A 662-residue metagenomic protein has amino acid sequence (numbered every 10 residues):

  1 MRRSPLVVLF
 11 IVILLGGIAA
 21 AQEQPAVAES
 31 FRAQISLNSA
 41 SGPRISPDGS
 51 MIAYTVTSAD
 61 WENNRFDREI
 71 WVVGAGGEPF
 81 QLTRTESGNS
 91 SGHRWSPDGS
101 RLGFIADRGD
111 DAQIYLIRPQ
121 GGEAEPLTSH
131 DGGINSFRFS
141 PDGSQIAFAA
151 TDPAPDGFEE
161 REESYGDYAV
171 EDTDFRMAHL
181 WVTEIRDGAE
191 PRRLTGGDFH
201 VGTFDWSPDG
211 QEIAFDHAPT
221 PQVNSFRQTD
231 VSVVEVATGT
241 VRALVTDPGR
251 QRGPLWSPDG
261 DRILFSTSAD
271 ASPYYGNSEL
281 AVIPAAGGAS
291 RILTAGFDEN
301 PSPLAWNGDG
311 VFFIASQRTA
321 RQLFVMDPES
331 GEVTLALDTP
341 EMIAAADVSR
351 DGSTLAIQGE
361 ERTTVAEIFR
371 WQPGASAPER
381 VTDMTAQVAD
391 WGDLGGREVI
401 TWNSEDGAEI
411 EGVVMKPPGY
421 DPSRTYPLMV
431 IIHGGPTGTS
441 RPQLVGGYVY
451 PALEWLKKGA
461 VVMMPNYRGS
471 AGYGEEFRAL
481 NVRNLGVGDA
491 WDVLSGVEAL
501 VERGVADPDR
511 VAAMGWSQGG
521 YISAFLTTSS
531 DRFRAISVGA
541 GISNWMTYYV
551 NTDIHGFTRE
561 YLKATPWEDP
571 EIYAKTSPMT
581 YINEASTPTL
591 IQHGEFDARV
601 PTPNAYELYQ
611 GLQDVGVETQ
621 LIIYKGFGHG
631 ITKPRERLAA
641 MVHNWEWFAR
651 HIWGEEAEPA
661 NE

Functional and structural regions predicted by a protein language model:
V7-G17: Bacterial N-terminal signal peptides
R32-R68: Beta-strand-rich domains and repeat architectures in extracellular enzymes and scaffolds, especially beta-propellers
R44, R94, R138, D205 (+3 more regions): Conserved beta-strand position repeated across blades of beta-propeller domains
P47-D48, P97-D98, P141-D142, P208-D209 (+3 more regions): Residue-level detector of Asp-centered blade-edge/turn motifs that repeat once per structural unit in beta-propeller
G49-I52, G99-G103, I146, G210-A214 (+3 more regions): Hydrophobic beta-strand positions that form the internal "hydrophobic ladder" of WD40/Gbeta-like beta-propeller blades
V56-E69, T83-S90, G103-Y115, E123 (+12 more regions): A flexible loop/linker signature enriched in serine peptidases of the S9 family
G74-G77, R118-G122, I185-A189, E235-G239 (+3 more regions): Short loop/turn segments that connect beta-strands within beta-propeller blades
A345-E662: Serine-hydrolase catalytic core recognition
